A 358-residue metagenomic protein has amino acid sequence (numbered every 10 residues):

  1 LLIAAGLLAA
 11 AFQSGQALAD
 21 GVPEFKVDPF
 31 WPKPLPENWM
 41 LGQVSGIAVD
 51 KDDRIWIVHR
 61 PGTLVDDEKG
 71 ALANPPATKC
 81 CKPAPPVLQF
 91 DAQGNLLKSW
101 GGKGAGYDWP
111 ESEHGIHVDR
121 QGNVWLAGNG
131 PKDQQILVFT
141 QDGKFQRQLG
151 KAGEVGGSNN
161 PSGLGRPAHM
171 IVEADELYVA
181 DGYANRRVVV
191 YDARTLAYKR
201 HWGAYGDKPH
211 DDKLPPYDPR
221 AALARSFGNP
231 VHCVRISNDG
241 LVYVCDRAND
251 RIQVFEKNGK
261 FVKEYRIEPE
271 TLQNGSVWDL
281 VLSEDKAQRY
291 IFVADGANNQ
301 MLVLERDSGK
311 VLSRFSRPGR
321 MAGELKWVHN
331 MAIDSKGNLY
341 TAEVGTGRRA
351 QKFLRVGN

Functional and structural regions predicted by a protein language model:
L1-A11: Bacterial N-terminal signal peptides
F12-N358: Eukaryotic scaffold repeat domains enriched in small/polar residues
